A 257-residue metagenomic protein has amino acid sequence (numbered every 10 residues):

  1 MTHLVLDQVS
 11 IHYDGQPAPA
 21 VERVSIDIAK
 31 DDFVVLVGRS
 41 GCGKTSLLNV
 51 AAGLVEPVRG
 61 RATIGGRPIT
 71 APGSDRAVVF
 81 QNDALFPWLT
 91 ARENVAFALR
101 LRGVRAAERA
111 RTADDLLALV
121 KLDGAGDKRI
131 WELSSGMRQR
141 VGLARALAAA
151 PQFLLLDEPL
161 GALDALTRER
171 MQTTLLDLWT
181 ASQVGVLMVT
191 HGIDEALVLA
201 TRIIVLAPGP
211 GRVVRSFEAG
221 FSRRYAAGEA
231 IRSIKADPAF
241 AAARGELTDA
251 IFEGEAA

Functional and structural regions predicted by a protein language model:
V37-R39: The feature captures the beta-strand-to-loop junction immediately N-terminal to the Walker
A52: Helix-to-loop junction immediately C-terminal to a conserved catalytic motif
G60-P72: Conserved ABC transporter NBD signature motif
L89-F97: Short coil-to-helix segment of the ABC ATPase nucleotide-binding domain corresponding to the Q-loop/switch region
R100, A107-A125, D177: Conserved ABC ATPase "signature" region
R129-L133, M137: Conserved ABC ATPase signature
A148-Q152: A short, proline-enriched helix->beta-strand linker immediately N-terminal to the Walker B motif in ABC-type P-loop
